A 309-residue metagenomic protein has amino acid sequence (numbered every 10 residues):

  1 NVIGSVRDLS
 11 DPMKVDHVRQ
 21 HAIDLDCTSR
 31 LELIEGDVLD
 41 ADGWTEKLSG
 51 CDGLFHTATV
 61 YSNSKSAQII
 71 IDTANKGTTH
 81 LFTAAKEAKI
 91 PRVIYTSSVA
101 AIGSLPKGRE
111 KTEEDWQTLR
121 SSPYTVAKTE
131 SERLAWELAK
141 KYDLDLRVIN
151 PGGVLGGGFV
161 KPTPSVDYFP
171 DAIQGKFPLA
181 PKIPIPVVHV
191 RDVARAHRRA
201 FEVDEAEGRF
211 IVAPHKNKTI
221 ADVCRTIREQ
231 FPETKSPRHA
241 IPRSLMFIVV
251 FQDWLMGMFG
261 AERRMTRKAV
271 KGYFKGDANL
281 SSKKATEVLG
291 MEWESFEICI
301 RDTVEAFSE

Functional and structural regions predicted by a protein language model:
S10-M13, Q20-K76: NAD(P)H-binding glycine-rich loop region in Rossmannoid oxidoreductase-like domains and their noncatalytic homologs
H56, V60, S66-Y124: Conserved Rossmann-fold NAD(P)-dependent oxidoreductase catalytic core, especially the SDR/UDP-sugar
S97-S98, N150-P151, L155: Conserved SDR Rossmann-fold cofactor-binding beta-strand/turn motif
Q117-R120, K161, D167-V188, D192: A conserved pocket-lining segment of Rossmann-fold NAD(P)-dependent short-chain dehydrogenase/reductase
L119-L146: Active-site Tyr-X1-5-Lys
K141-L144, G156-Y168, A200-F210, E233-K235: Glycine/proline-rich active-site loop of Rossmann-fold NAD(P)-dependent oxidoreductases
A196-M265, S282, E287, F296-S308: Mid/C-terminal beta-alpha module of Rossmann-like enzyme folds, strongest in SDR-family dehydrogenases/epimerases
